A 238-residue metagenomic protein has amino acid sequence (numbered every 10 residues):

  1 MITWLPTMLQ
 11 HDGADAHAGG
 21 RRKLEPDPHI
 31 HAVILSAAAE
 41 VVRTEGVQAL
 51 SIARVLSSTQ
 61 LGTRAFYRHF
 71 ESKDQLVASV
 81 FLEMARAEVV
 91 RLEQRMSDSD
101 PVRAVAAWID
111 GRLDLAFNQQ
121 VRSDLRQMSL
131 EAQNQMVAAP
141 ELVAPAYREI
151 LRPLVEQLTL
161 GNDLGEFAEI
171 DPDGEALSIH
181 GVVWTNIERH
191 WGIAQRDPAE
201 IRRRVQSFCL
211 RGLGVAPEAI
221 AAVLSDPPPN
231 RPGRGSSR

Functional and structural regions predicted by a protein language model:
M1-A18, R148, R152, E156-D163 (+1 more regions): C-terminal peripheral helix-coil segments that are non-catalytic and often amphipathic
D27, H31, V77, F81 (+2 more regions): Amphipathic, non-transmembrane alpha-helical scaffold segments
I30, I34-V42, L50, M84 (+3 more regions): Short hydrophobic clusters on alpha-helical segments that form packing/core surfaces in small helical domains
V33, V41-Q75, S79, E83: Helix-turn-helix
S79, E93-V121, E175-I179, R202 (+1 more regions): Hydrophobic alpha-helical connector segments
V89, M136-L164, D173-S178, T185-E188: Amphipathic alpha-helical packing segments from all-alpha helical-bundle domains
R95-M96, S123-Q133, N186-I193: Secondary-structure edge/capping motif, primarily at the C-terminal ends of alpha-helices and the immediately following
A116-A138, V155, A222-D226: Amphipathic alpha-helical segments used for helix-helix packing
